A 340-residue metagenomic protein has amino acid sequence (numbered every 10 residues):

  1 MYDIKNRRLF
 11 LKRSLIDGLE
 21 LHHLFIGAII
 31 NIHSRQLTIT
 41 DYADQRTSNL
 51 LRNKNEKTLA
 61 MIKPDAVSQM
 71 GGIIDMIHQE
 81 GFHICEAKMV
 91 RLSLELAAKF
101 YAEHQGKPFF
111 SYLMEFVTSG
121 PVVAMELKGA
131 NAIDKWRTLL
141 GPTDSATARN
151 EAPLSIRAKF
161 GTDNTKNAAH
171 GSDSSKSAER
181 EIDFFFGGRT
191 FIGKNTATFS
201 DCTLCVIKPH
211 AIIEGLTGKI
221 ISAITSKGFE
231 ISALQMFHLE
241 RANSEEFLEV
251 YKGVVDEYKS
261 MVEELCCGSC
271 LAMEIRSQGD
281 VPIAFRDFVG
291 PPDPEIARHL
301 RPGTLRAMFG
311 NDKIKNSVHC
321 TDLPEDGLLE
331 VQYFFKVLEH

Functional and structural regions predicted by a protein language model:
M1-L51: Extended amphipathic alpha-helical elements
I29, H33-Q36, S48-H340: Non-catalytic terminal and connector segments of soluble metabolic enzymes
